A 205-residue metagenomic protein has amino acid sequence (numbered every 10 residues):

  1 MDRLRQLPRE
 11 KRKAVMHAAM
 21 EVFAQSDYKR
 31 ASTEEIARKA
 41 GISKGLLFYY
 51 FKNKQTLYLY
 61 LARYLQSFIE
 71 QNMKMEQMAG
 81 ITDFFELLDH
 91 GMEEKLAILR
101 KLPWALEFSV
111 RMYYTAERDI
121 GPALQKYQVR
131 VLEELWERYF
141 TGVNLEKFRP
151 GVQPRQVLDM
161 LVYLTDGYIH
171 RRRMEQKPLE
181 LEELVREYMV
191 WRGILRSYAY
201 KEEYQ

Functional and structural regions predicted by a protein language model:
M1-R9, E203-Q205: N-terminal intrinsically disordered/low-complexity leader segments
D2, A14, V22-T56, Y60: Helix-turn-helix
A18-V22, I98: Short amphipathic alpha-helical elements of helix-turn-helix/winged-helix folds
L59-L65, N72: Alpha-helical DNA-contacting segments of helix-turn-helix folds
M75-L102, P154-L161, Y188: Hydrophobic alpha-helical connector segments
L96-W136, Q156: Short secondary-structure transition hinges
E107-V110, Q125, V143-R192, E202-Q205: Hydrophobic/aromatic-rich alpha-helical bundle segments in the mid-to-C-terminal region
